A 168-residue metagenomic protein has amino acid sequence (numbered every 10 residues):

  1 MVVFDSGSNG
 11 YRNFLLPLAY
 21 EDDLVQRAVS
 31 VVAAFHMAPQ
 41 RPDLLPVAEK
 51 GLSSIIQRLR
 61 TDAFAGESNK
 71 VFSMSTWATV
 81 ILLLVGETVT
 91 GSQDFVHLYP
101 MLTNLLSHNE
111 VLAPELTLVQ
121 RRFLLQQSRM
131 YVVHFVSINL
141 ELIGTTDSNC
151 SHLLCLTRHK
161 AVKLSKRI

Functional and structural regions predicted by a protein language model:
M1-I168: Intrinsically disordered, low-complexity acidic/Ser/Thr-rich segments used as protein-protein interaction/activation
